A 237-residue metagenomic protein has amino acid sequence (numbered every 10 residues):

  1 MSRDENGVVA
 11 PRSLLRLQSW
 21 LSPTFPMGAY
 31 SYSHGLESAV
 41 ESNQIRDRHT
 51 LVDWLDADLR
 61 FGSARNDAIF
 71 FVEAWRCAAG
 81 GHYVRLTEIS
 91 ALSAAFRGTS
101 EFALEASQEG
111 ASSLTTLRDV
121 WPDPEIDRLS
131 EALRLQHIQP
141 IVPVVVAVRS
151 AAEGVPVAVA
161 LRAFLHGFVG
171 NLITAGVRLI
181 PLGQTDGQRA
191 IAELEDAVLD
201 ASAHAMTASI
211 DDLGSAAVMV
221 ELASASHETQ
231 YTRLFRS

Functional and structural regions predicted by a protein language model:
M1-S237: Metal- and O2-centered redox machinery and metal/ROS homeostasis
